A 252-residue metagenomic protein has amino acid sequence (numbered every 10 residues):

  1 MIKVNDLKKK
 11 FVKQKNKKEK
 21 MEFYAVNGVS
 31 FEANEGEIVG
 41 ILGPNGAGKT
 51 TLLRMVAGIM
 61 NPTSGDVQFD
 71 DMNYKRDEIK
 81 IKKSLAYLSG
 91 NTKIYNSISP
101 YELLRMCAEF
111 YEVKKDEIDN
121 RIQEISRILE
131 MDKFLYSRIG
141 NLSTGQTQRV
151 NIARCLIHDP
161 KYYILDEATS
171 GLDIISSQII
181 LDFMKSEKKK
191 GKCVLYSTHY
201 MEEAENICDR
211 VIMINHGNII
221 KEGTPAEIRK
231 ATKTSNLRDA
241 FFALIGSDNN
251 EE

Functional and structural regions predicted by a protein language model:
A57: Helix-to-loop junction immediately C-terminal to a conserved catalytic motif
G65-R76, K80-I81: Conserved ABC transporter NBD signature motif
R105, E109, D116-F134: Conserved ABC ATPase "signature" region
R138-L142: Conserved ABC ATPase signature
Y163-E167: Catalytic Walker B motif of ABC-type/P-loop ATPase nucleotide-binding domains
E222-G223: ABC ATPase "signature
